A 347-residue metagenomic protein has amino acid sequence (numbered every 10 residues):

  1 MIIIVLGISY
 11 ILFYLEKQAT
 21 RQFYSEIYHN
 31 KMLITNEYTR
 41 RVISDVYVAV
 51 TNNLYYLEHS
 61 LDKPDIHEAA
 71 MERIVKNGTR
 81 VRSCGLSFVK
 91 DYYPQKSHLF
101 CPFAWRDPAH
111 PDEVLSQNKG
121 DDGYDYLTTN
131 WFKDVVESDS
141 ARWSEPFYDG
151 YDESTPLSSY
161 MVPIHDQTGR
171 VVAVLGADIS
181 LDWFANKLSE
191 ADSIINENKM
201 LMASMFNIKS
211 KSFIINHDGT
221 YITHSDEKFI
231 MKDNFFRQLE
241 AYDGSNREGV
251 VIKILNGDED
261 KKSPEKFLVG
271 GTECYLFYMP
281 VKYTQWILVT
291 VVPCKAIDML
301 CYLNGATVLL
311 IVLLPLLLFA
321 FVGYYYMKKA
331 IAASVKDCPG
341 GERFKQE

Functional and structural regions predicted by a protein language model:
M1-Q22, E26, V308-Y326: Extreme N-terminal signal-anchor transmembrane helix of membrane signaling/transducer proteins, especially in bacteria
L12-V42, V46, E58, D62 (+3 more regions): Juxtamembrane interface helices immediately C-terminal to a transmembrane segment
H29-V48, L54-D62, S189, S193-K211 (+1 more regions): Juxtamembrane segments flanking the first transmembrane helix of membrane-anchored signal-transduction proteins
L33, R40-N77, V81, L86-K90 (+2 more regions): Extracellular/periplasmic ligand-binding regions of membrane signal-transduction receptors
V75-T155, Y221-S245: Extracellular/periplasmic ligand-sensing ectodomains of membrane signal-transduction proteins
Q95, L127, W183-K282: Intrinsic low-complexity, intrinsically disordered coil/linker regions enriched in small/polar and charged residues
E153-I194, Y275-M279, Q285-L300: Conserved beta-strands of PAS-like sensory domains
K329-E347: Membrane-proximal alpha-helical signal-transduction linkers
